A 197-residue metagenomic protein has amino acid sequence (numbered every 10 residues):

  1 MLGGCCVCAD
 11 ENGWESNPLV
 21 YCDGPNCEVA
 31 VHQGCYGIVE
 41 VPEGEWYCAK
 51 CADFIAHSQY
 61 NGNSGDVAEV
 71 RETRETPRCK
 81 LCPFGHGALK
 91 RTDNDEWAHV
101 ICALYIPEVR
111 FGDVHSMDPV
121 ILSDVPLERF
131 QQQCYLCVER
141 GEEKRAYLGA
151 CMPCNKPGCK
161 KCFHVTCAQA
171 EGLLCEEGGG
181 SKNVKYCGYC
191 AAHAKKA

Functional and structural regions predicted by a protein language model:
M1-A197: PHD-type zinc finger and closely related Cys/His-rich zinc-binding mini-domains in nuclear regulators
